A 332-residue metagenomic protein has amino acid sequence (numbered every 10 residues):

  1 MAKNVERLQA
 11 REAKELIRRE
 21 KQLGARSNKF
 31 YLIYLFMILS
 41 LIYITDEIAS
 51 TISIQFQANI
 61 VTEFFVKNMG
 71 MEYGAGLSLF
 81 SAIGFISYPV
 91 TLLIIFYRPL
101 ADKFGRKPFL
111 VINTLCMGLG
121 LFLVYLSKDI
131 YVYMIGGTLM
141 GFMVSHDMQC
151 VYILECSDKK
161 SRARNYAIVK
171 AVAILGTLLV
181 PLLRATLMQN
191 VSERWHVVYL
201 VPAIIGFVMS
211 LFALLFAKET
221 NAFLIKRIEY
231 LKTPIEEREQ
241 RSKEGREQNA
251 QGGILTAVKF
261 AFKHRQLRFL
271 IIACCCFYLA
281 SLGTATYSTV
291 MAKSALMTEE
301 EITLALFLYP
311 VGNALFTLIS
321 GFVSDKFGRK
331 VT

Functional and structural regions predicted by a protein language model:
M1-Q57: Cytosolic juxtamembrane N-terminal segment immediately preceding the first transmembrane helix of multi-pass
I17-K29, L224-L270: Juxtamembrane intracellular "pre-TM" segments in multi-pass secondary transporters
S53-Q55, R265-F307, N313: Extracytoplasmic gate region of multi-pass secondary transporters
S81-P99, F307-I319: Central cavity-lining transmembrane alpha-helices of secondary-active solute carriers, predominantly the Major
K103-T114, K326-T332: Cytoplasmic membrane-interface "Motif A"-like loop-to-helix N-cap segments of 12-TM Major Facilitator Superfamily
L115-K128: C-terminal ends and interior cores of transmembrane alpha-helices in multi-pass membrane transporters/permeases
G136-A171: Cytoplasmic helix-loop-helix junction between adjacent transmembrane helices in 12-TM secondary transporters
A163-M188, G206: Glycine-rich segments within core transmembrane alpha-helices of 12-TM secondary carriers
